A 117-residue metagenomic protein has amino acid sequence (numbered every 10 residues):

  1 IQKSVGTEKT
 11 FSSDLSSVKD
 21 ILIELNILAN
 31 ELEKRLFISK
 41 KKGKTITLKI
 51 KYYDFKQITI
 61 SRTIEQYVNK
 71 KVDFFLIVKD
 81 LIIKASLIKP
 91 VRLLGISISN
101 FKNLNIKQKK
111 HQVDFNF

Functional and structural regions predicted by a protein language model:
I1-V91, F101-I106, N116: DNA-contacting surface of Y-family translesion DNA polymerases
